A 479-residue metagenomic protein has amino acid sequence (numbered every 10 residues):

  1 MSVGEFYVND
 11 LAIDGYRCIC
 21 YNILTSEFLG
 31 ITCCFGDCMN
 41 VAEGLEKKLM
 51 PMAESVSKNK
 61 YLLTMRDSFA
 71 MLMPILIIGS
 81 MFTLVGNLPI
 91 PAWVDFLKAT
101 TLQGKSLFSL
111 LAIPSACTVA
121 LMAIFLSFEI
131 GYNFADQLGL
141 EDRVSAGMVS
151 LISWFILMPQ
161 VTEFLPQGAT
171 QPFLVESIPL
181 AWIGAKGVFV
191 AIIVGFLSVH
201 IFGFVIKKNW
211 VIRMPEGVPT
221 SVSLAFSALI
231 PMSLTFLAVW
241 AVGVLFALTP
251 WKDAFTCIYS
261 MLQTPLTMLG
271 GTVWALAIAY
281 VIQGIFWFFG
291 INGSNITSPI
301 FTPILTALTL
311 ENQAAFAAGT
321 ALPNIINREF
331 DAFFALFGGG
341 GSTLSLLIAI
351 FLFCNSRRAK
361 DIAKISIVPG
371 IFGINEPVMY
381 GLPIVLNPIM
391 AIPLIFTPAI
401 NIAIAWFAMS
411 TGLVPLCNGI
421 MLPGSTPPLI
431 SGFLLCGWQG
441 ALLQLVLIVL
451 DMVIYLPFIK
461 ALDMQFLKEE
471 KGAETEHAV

Functional and structural regions predicted by a protein language model:
N40-V56, P91, D95, A99-K105 (+3 more regions): Transmembrane alpha-helical segments and their short flanking loops that form helix-hairpins/helix-helix interfaces
E54, K58-I212, V385: Early transmembrane hairpin of solute transport permeases
K60, S68, P74, T83-A112 (+2 more regions): Helix-loop-helix hairpins and the membrane-proximal interhelical loops of multi-pass alpha-helical transport proteins
V85-P89, W93-V94, F134-G139, L165 (+9 more regions): Membrane-interfacial segments
A123, S127, G131, S145 (+23 more regions): Alpha-helical transmembrane segments in multi-pass membrane proteins
I124-I130, F134, M148, I152 (+2 more regions): Alpha-helical membrane segments and immediately flanking helix-loop junctions that form or couple to the substrate/ion
D142-R143, E163-W274: Membrane-interface helix-loop-helix junctions at boundaries between adjacent transmembrane segments
